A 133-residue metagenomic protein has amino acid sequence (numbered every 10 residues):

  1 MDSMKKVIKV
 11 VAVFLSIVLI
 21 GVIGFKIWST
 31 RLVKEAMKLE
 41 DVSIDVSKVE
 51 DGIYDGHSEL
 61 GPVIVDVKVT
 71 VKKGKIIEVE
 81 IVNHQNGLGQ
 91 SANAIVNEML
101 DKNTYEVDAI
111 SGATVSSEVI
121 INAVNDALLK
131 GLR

Functional and structural regions predicted by a protein language model:
M1-D66, T70-R133: Intrinsically disordered terminal and processing segments
